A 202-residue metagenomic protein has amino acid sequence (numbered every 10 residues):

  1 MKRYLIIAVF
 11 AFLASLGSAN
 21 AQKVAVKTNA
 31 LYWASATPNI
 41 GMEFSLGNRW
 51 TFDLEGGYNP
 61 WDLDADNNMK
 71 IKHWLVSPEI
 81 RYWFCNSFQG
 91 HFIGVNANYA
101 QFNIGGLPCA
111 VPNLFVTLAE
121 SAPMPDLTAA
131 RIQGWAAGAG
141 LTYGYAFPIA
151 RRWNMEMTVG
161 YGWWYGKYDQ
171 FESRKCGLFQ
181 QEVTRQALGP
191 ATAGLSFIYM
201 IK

Functional and structural regions predicted by a protein language model:
I7-S15: Bacterial N-terminal signal peptides
L16-A21: Sec/Tat signal peptide C-region and signal peptidase I cleavage site
K23-S35, T51-D62: Transmembrane beta-strand segments that form the barrel wall of outer-membrane beta-barrel proteins
A36-N39, G140: Short, surface-exposed coil-to-beta transition loops
F44-M157, G194-K202: Gram-negative (and chloroplast) outer-membrane scaffold detector with strong preference for beta-barrel transmembrane
A150-K202: Predominantly the C-terminal beta-signal and adjacent terminal strand-loop region of outer-membrane beta-barrel
